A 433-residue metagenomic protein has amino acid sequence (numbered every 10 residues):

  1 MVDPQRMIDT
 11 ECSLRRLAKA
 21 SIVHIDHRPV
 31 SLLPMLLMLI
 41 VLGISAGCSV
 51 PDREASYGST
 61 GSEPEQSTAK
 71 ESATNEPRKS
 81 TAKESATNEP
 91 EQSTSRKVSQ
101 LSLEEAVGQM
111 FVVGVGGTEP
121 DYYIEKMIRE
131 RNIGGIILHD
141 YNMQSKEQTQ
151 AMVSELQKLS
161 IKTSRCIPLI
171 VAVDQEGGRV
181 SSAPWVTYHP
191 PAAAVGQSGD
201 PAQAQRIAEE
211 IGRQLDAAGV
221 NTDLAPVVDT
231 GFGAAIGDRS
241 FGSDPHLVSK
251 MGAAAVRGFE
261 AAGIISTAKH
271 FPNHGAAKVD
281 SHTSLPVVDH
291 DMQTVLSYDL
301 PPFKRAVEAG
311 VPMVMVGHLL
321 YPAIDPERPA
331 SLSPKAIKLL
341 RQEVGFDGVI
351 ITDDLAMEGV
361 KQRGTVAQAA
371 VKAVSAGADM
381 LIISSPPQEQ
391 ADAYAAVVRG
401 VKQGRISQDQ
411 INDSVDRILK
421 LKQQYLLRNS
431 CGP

Functional and structural regions predicted by a protein language model:
P4, G47-Q66, E71-K79, K83-R131 (+2 more regions): Preference for extracellular/luminal or secreted protein segments
L14, A18-M35: Bacterial N-terminal signal peptides that target proteins for export
P29-D52: Sec-dependent N-terminal signal peptides of Gram-positive bacterial secreted proteins and lipoproteins
S102, Q144-I161, R165, L247-R405 (+1 more regions): Second-shell residues forming the walls of enzyme active-site clefts
Q109-V115, G134-I137, L169-V173, D223-L224 (+4 more regions): Hydrophobic faces of well-ordered beta-strands that scaffold small-molecule active sites in alpha/beta enzyme cores
Q157-T187, I207-V227, V248-P272: Glycine-rich, aromatic-flanked loop segments that form ligand/cofactor-binding clefts across common enzyme folds
S182-T187, N221-R239, S243, K269-L285 (+1 more regions): Active-site-proximal loop/short-helix segments that contain or immediately flank catalytic acid/base residue(s)
S198-E210, H246-S249, V295-L296: Glycine-rich anion/phosphate-binding loops
